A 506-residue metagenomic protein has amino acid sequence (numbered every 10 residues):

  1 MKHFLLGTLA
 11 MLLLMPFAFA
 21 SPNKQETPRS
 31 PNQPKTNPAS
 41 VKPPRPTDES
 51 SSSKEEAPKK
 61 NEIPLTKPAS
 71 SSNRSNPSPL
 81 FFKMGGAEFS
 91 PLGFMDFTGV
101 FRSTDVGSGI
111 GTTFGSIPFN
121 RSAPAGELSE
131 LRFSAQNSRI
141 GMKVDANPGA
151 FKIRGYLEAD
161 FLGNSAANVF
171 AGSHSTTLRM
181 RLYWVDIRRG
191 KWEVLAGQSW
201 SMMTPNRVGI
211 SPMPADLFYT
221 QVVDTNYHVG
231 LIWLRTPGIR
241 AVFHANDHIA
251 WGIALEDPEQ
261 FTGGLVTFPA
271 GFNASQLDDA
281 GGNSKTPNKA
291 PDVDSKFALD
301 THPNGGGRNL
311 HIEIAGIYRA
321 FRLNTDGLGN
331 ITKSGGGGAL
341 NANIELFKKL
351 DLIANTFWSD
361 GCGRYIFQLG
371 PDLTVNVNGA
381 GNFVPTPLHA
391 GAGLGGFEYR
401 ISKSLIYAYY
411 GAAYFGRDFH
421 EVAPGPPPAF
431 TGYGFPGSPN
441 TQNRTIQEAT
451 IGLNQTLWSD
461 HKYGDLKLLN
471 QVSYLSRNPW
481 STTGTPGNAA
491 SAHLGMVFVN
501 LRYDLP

Functional and structural regions predicted by a protein language model:
G7-P16: Bacterial N-terminal signal peptides
F19-I110: N-terminal periplasmic/intermembrane-space "pro-region" immediately following the signal or transit peptide
P77-G111, R121-G264, K289-D294, A298-N304 (+3 more regions): Outer membrane beta-barrel
G85, E127-A135, S175-T177, V229-W233 (+6 more regions): Short sequence motifs at beta-strands and strand-loop junctions characteristic of Gram-negative outer-membrane
F89-F97, I153-L157, V194-A196, D247-I253 (+9 more regions): Transmembrane beta-strands of outer-membrane beta-barrel proteins
I110-P124, S173, V208-T220, Q260-N288 (+4 more regions): Solvent-exposed loop segments that connect transmembrane elements
S295, G305-I451: Detector for outer-membrane/organellar transmembrane beta-barrel domains, recognizing the amphipathic beta-strand
S491-P506: Outer-membrane beta-barrel "beta-signal"
